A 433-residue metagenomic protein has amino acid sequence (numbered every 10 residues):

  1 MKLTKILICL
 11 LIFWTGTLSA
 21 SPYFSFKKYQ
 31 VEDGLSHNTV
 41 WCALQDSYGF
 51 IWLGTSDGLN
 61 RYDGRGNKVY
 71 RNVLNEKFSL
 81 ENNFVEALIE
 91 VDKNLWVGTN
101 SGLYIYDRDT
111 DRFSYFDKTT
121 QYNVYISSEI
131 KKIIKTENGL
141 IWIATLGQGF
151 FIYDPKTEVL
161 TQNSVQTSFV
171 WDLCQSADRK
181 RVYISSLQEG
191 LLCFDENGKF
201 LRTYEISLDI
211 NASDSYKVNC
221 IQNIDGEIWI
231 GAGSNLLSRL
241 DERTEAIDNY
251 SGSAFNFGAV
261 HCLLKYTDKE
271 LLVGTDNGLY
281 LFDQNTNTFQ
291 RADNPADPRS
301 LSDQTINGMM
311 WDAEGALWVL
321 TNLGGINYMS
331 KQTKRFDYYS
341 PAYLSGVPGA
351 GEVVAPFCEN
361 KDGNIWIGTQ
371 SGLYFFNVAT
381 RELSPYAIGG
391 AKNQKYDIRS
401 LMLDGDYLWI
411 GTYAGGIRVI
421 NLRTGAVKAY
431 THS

Functional and structural regions predicted by a protein language model:
M1-S433: Carboxylate-rich, polar loop motifs that coordinate divalent cations or form catalytic acidic clusters
